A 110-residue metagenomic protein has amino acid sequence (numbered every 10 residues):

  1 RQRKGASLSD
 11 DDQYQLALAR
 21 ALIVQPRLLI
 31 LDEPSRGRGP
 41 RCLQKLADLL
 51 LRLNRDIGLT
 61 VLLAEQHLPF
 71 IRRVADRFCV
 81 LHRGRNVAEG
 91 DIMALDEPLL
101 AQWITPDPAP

Functional and structural regions predicted by a protein language model:
L18: Hydrophobic anchor residue at the start of the ABC signature
Q25: Conserved catalytic motifs of ABC-family nucleotide-binding domains
L29-D32: Catalytic Walker B motif of ABC-type/P-loop ATPase nucleotide-binding domains
Q44-D56: Helical segment within the ABC ATPase nucleotide-binding domain
E65-Q66: H-loop/switch region of ABC-family ATPase nucleotide-binding domains
I71-R73: A short, surface-exposed alpha-helical micro-motif characterized by mixed small hydrophobic and charged/polar residues
